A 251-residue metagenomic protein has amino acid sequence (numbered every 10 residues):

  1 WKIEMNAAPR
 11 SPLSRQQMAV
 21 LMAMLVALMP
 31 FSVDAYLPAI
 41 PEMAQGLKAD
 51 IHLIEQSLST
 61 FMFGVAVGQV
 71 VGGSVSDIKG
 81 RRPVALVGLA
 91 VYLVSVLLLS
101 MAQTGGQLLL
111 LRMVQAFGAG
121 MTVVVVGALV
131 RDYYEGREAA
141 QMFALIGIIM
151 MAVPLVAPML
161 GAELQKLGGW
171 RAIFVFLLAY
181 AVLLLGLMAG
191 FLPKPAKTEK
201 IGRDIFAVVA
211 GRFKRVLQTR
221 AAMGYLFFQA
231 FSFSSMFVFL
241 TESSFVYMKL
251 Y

Functional and structural regions predicted by a protein language model:
N6-S11, P195-Y225: Juxtamembrane intracellular "pre-TM" segments in multi-pass secondary transporters
Q17-I51, G72, F239-S244: Extracytoplasmic
G46-K48, G80, M101-Q107, G118 (+1 more regions): Helix-breaking motifs and short loop linkers at transmembrane-helix boundaries and internal kinks in secondary membrane
S59-G72, G127: Central cavity-lining transmembrane alpha-helices of secondary-active solute carriers, predominantly the Major
V67-G106: Conserved MFS/SLC helix-loop-helix module at the cytosolic interface between two early adjacent transmembrane helices
Q103, Q107, G136, A144-G190: Helix-loop-helix hairpin linking two adjacent transmembrane segments in secondary transporters
G106-R112, G224-Y225: Short hydrophobic/alpha-helical segments at membrane-entry points of transmembrane helices in Major Facilitator
L111-M150: Cytoplasmic helix-loop-helix junction between adjacent transmembrane helices in 12-TM secondary transporters
